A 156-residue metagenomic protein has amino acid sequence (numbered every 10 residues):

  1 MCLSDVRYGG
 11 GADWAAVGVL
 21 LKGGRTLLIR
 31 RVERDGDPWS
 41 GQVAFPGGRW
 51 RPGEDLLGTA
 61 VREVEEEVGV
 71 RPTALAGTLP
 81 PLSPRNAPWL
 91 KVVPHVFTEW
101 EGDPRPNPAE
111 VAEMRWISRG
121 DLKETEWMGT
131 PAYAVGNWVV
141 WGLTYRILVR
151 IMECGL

Functional and structural regions predicted by a protein language model:
M1-D103, V111, L122, W127-L156: N-terminal leader/linker segments that precede catalytic domains of diphosphate-processing enzymes
N107: Catalytic Cys-His active-site segments of thiol-dependent hydrolases/isopeptidases
A112-I117: Conserved cytochrome P450 K-helix/beta-meander segment immediately N-terminal to the heme-binding cysteine loop
